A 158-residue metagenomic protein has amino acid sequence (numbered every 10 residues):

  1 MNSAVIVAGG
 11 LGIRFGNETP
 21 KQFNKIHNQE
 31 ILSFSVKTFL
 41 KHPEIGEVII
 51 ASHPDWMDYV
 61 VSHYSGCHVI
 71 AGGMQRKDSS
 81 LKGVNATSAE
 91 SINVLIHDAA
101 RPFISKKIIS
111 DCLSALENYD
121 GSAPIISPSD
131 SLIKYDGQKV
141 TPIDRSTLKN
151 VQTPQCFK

Functional and structural regions predicted by a protein language model:
M1-P54: N-terminal glycine-rich phosphate-binding loop and ensuing alpha1 helix
A4-I6, I50, I96, G121-P124: Structural beta-sheet core signal
I6, L32, G83, H97-D98 (+2 more regions): Residue-level signal for inorganic ion chemistry
L32-S91: Conserved N-terminal catalytic core of the sugar/cofactor nucleotidyltransferase
M57, K77-S80, I96, I109 (+1 more regions): A general structural signal for well-ordered alpha-helical segments in protein cores
E90-R101: Short beta-strand-to-loop acidic/aromatic patch adjacent to the donor-nucleotide binding site
I104-F157: Conserved core of the sugar-phosphate nucleotidyltransferase
